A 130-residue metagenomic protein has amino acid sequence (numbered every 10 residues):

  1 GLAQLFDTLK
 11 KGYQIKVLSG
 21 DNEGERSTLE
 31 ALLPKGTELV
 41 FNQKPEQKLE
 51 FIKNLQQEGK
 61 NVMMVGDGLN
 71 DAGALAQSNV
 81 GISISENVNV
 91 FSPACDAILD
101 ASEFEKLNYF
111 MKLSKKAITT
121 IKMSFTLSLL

Functional and structural regions predicted by a protein language model:
G1-M123: Conserved ATP-binding TGD loop and adjacent catalytic N/P-domain core of P-type ATPases
K122-L130: Bilayer-spanning, highly hydrophobic alpha-helical transmembrane segments
